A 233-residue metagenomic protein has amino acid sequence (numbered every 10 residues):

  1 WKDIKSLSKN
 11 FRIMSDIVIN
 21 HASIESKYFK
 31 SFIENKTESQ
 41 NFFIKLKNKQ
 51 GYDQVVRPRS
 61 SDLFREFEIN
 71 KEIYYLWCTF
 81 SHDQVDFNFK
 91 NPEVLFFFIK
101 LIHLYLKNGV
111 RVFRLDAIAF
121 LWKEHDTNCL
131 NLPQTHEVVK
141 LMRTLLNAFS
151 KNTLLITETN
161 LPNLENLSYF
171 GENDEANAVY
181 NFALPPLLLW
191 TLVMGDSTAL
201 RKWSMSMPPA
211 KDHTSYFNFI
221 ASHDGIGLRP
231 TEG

Functional and structural regions predicted by a protein language model:
W1-I99, H103, K107, I118-L192: Acidic/aromatic-lined carbohydrate-recognition and catalytic surfaces of CAZymes acting on diverse glycans
F113-L115: Hydrophobic residues within beta-strands of alpha/beta enzymes
T198-A199: Catalytic-core regions of glycoside hydrolase
W203-G233: Active-site-proximal substrate-binding groove within the catalytic cores of carbohydrate-active enzymes
